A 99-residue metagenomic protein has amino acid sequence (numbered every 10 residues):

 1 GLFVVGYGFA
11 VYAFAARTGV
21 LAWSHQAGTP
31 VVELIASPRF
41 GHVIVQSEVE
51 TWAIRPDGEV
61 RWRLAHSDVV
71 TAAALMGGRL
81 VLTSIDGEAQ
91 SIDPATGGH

Functional and structural regions predicted by a protein language model:
G1, G28-F40, H66-G78: Repeated scaffold domains used in trafficking and secretory/extracellular systems, primarily beta-propellers
G1-A16, S24: Short, well-structured hydrophobic secondary-structure segments
G1-G6, G41-Q46, G78-S84: Short beta-strand elements that form the blades of beta-propeller/WD-repeat-like and other beta-sheet-rich scaffold
Y12, W52-A53, Q90: WD40 beta-propeller blade core
A16-T18, R55-E59, P94-T96: Short loop/turn segments that connect beta-strands within beta-propeller blades
L21-A27, E59-H66: Aromatic (tryptophan-biased) beta-strands that constitute blades/sheets of beta-rich domains
V81-H99: Blade-level signature of beta-propeller repeat domains, shared across WD40, Kelch, NHL, RCC1 and BNR/Asp-box propellers
